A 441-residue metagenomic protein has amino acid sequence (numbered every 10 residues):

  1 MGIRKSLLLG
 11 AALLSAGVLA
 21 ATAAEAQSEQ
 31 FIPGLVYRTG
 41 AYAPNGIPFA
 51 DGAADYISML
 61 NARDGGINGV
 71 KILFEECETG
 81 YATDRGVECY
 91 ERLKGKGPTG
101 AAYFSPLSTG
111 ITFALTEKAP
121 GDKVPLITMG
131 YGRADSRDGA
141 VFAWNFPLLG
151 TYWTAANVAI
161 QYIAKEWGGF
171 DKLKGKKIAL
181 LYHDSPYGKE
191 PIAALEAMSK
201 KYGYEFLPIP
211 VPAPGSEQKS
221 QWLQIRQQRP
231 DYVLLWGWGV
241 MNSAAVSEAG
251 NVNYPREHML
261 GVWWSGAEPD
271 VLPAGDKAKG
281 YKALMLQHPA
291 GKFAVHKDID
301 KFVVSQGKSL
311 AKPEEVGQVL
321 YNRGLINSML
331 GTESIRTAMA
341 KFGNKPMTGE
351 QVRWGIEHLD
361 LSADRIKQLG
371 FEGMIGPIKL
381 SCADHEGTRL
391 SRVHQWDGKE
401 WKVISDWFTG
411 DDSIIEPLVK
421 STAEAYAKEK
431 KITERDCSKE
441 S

Functional and structural regions predicted by a protein language model:
V18-A26: Sec/Tat signal peptide C-region and signal peptidase I cleavage site
E29-F31, P44-D51, R63-G139, L148 (+3 more regions): Beta-alpha junction/loop-to-helix N-cap segments that form part of ligand/metal-binding clefts
Q30-A54, E78-D84, L107-S108, L181-E190 (+1 more regions): Extracytoplasmic "Venus flytrap"
D51-F74, G168-F170, K200-G203: Signal peptide-proximal N-terminal region of secreted/periplasmic/extracellular or secretory-lumen proteins
R85, A134-D135, A143-V252, A290-K297: Extracellular/periplasmic Venus flytrap/periplasmic-binding protein
L93-L107, P125-M129, K177-Y182, R229-G239 (+3 more regions): Periplasmic-binding protein-like
A249-S328, D411, S421-T422, E434: Extracellular/periplasmic periplasmic-binding protein-like sensory domains
K308-Y321, T332-D406, G410: Segments of small-molecule ligand-sensing domains
